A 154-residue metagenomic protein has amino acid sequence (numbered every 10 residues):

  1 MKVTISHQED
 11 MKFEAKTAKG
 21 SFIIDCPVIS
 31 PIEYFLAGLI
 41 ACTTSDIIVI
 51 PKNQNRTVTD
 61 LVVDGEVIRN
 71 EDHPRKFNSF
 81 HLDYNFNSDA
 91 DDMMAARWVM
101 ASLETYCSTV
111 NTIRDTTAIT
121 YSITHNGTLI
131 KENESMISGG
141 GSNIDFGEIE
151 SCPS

Functional and structural regions predicted by a protein language model:
M1-A37, I48-S154: Extended beta-strand/beta-hairpin segments
C42-T43: Alpha-helical metal-binding/catalytic segments enriched in His/Glu/Asp
